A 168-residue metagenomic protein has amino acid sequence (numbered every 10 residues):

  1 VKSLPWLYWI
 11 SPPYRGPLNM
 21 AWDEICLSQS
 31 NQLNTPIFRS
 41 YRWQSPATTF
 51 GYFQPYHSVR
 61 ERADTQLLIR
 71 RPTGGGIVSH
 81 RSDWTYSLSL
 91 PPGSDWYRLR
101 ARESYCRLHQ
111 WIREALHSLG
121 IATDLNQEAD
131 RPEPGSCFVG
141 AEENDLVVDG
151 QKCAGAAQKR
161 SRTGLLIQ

Functional and structural regions predicted by a protein language model:
V1-A63, L67-R71: Active-site loop/lid in soluble adenylation, ligation, and acyl-transfer enzymes
L18, V78, S82-W84, R100 (+2 more regions): Short, contiguous, pocket-lining structural segments that sit at or immediately flank catalytic/ligand-binding sites
P36-I37, P72-I77, E133-S136: Catalytic micro-motifs at enzyme active sites that drive phosphoryl/nucleotidyl and oxygen chemistry
S45, A63, R81-D83, A141 (+1 more regions): Short connector loops at helix/strand junctions that flank enzyme active sites, especially segments positioning acidic
A47-T48, H57-S58, G93-D95, S161-R162: Short, acidic Gly/Pro/Ser/Thr-rich loop/turn segments
F53, G76-I77, A157, L166: Gly/Ser/Thr-rich beta-alpha loop segments that engage phosphate groups in nucleotides
P72-D95: Residues forming anionic-ligand binding surfaces in small-molecule and nucleic-acid pockets of primarily soluble enzymes
W96-Q168: Catalytic beta-strand/loop module used to bind and position nucleotide/cofactor moieties in cofactor-attachment
